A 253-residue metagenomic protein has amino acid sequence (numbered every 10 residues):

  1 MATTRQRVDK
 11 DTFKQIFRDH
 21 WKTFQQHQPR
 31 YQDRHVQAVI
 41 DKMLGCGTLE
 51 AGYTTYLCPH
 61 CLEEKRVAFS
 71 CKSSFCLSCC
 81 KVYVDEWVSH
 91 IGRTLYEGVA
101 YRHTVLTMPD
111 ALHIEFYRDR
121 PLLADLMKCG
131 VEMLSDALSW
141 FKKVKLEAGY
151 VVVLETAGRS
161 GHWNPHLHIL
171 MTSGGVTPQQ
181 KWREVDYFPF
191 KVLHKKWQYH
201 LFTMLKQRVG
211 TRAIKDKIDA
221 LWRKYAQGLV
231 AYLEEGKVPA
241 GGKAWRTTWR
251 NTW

Functional and structural regions predicted by a protein language model:
M1-W253: Beta->alpha loop/short-helix hinge microenvironment recognizer with preference for catalytic Tyr/His contexts
